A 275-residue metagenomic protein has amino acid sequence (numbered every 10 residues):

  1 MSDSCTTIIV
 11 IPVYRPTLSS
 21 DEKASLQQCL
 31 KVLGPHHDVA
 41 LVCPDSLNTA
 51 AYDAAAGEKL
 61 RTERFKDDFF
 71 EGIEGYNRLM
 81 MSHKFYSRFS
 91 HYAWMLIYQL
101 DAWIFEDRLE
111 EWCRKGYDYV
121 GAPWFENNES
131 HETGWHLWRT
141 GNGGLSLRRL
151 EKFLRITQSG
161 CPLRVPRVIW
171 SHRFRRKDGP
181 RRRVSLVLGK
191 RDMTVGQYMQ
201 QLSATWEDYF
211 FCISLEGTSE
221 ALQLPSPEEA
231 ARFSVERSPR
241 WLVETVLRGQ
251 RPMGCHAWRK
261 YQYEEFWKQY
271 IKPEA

Functional and structural regions predicted by a protein language model:
M1-Q27: N-proximal low-complexity "stem/linker" segments adjacent to membrane-targeting elements
I11-R15, L41-D45, G121: Short beta-strand/turn micro-motifs composed of small residues that flank or help shape donor/cofactor-binding pockets
L26-H37: Short, acidic, metal-binding catalytic loop of nucleotide-sugar glycosyltransferases
V42-A93: Active-site-proximal specificity loops/subdomain of glycosyltransferases
Y92-I104: Short beta-strand-to-loop acidic/aromatic patch adjacent to the donor-nucleotide binding site
W103-W135: Conserved donor-nucleotide/metal-binding helix-loop-beta segment in metal-dependent transferases, i.e., the alpha-helix
N142-E274: Catalytic core and acceptor-binding pocket of nucleotide-sugar-dependent glycosyltransferases
